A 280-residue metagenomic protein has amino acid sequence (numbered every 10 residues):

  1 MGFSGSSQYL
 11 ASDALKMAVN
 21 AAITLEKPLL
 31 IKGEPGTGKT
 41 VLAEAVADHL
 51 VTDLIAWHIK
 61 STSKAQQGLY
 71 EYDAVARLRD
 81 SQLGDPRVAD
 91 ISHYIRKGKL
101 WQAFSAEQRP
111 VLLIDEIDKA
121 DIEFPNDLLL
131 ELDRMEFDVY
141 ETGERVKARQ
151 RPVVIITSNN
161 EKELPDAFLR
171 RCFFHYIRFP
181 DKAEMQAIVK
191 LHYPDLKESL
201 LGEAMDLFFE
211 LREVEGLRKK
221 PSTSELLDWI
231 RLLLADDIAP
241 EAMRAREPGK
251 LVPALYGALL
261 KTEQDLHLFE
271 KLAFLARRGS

Functional and structural regions predicted by a protein language model:
M1-S280: C-terminal regulatory/interaction module of P-loop NTP-utilizing enzymes
